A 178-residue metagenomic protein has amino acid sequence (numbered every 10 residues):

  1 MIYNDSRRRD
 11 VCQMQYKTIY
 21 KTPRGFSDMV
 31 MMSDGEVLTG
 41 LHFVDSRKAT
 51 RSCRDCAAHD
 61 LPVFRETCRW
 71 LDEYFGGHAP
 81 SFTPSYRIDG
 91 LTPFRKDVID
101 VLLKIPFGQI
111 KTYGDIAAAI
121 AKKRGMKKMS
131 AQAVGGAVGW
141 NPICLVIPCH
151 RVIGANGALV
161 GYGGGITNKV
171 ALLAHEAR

Functional and structural regions predicted by a protein language model:
M1-T83, G154-R178: Low-complexity, small/basic-enriched stretches that occur predominantly at protein N-termini or linker tails
Q15-F26, H78-R178: Nucleic acid-binding interface residues in structured DNA/RNA-binding domains, emphasizing the DNA-engaging scaffolds
